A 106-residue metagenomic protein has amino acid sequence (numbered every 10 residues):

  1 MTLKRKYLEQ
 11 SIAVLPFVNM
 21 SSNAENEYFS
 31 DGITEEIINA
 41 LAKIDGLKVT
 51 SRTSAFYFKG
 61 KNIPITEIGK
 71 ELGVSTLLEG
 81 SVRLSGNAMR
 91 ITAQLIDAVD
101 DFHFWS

Functional and structural regions predicted by a protein language model:
M1-S106: Acidic, proline/glycine-rich low-complexity intrinsically disordered segments
